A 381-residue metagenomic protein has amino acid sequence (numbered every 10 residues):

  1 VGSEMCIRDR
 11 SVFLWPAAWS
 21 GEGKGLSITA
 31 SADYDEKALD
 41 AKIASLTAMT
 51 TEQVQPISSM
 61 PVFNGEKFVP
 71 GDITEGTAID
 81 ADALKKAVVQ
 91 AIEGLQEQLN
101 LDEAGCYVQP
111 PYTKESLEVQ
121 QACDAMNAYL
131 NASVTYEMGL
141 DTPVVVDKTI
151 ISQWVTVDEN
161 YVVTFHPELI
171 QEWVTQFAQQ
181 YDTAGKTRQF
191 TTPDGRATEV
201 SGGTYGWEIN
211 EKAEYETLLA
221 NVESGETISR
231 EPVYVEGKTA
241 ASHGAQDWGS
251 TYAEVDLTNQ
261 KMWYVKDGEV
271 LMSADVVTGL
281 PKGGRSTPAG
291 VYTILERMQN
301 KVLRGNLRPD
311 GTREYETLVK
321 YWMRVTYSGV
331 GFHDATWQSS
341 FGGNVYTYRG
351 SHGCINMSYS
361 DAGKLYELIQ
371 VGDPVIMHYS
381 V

Functional and structural regions predicted by a protein language model:
V1-T317, Y321, Q338, I369-V371 (+1 more regions): Surface-exposed, secretory/extracytoplasmic low-complexity segments enriched in Ser/Thr/Asn/Gly/Pro
Y321-V325, G329-L368, P374-M377: Active-site scaffold segments
